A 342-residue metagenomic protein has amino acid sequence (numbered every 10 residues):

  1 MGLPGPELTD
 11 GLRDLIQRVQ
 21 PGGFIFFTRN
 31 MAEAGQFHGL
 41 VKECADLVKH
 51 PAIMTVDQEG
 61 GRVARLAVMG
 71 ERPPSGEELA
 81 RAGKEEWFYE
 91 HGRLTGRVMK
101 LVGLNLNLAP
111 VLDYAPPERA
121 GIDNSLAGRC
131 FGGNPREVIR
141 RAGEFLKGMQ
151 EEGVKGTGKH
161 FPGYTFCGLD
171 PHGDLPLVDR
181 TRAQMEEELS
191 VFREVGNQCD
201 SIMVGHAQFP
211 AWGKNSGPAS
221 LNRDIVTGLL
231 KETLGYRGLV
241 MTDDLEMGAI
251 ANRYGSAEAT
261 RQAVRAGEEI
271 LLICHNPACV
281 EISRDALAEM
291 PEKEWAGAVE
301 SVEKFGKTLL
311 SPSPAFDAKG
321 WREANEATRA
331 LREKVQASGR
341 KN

Functional and structural regions predicted by a protein language model:
M1-M54, Q58-G70, Q336-N342: N-terminal hydrophobic targeting/anchoring segments and the immediately downstream early-domain regions of hydrolases
G2, R29-L47, A52, R62-A64 (+3 more regions): Second-shell residues forming the walls of enzyme active-site clefts
L3-E7, V56-A64, V68, N105-E118 (+2 more regions): Short glycine-enriched loops at secondary-structure junctions
P4-Q17, W87-V98, Q184-V191, Y254-T260: Short, acidic/polar
A67-R81, R119-C130, H172-G173: Surface-exposed, active-site-proximal loop segments in enzymatic domains
V68-G103: A generic, well-ordered mixed alpha/beta core segment in the N-terminal half of proteins
R81-E86, L126-R136, L175-R180, S216: Flexible, glycine/proline-enriched loop segments at strand-loop-helix junctions that form or flank small-ligand binding
F316-N342: Active-site microenvironment of metallo-dependent hydrolases
